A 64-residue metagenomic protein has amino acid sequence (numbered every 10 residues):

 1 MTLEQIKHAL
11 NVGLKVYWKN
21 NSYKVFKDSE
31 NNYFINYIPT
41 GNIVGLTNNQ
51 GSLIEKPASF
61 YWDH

Functional and structural regions predicted by a protein language model:
M1-N11: Mixed-charge, Lys/Arg-rich low-complexity intrinsically disordered regions
N11, F26, L53-E55: Intrinsically disordered, low-complexity regions enriched in Ser/Pro/Gly/Gln/His and often acidic
S22-N32: Short beta-strand-centered aromatic/proline hotspots
N36-N42: Secondary-structure transition/turn motif
I43-H64: Intrinsically disordered, low-complexity, charged/polar segments
